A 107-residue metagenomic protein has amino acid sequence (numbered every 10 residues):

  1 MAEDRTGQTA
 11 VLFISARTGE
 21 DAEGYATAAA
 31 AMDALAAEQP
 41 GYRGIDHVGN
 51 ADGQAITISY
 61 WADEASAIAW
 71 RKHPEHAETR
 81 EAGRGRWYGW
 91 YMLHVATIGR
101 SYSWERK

Functional and structural regions predicted by a protein language model:
M1-A55, E64-K72, Y88-K107: Short S/T/G/P-rich N-terminal loop/turn motif that feeds into the first structured element of a domain
A77-R80: A common structural junction motif
